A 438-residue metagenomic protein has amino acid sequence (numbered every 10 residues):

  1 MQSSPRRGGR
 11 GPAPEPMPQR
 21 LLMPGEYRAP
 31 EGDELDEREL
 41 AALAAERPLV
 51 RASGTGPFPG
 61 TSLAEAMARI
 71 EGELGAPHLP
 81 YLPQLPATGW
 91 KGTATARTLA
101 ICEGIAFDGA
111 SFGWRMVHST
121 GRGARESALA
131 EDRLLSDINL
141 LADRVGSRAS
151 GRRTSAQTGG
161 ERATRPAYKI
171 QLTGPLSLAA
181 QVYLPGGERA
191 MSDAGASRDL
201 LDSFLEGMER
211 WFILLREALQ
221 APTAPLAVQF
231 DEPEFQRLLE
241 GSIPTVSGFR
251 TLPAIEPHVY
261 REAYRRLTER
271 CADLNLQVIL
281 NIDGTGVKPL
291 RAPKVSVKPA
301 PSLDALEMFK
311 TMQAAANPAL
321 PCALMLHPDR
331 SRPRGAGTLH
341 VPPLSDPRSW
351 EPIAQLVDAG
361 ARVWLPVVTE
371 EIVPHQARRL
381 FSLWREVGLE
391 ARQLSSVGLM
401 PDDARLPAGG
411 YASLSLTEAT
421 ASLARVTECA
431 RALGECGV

Functional and structural regions predicted by a protein language model:
Q2-R10, P14-G113, E428-V438: N-terminal basic, low-complexity leaders that serve as flexible interaction/assembly modules and, when applicable, as
S4-P5, G9-Q19, A29-L35, S147-A163 (+3 more regions): Intrinsically disordered, low-complexity terminal tails and inter-domain linkers enriched for S/T/G/P/D/E
V50-G54, P77-P83, P166-L172, L226-F230 (+5 more regions): Hydrophobic faces of well-ordered beta-strands that scaffold small-molecule active sites in alpha/beta enzyme cores
M67-E71, I138-V145, L205, E209-R216 (+5 more regions): Generic structural signal for well-ordered alpha-helices, preferentially at hydrophobic/aromatic core positions
D108-R153, Q157-L214, L239-V259: Active-site-proximal, glycine-rich beta->alpha crossover segments in alpha/beta enzymes that shape flexible
D143-G151, G159-R165, E217-A221, A272 (+3 more regions): Acidic (Asp/Glu)-rich catalytic clusters
S203, G207-P352: Active-site loop segments of alpha/beta catalytic cores
P321-V438: Catalytic-face loop-and-helix region of soluble metabolic enzyme cores
